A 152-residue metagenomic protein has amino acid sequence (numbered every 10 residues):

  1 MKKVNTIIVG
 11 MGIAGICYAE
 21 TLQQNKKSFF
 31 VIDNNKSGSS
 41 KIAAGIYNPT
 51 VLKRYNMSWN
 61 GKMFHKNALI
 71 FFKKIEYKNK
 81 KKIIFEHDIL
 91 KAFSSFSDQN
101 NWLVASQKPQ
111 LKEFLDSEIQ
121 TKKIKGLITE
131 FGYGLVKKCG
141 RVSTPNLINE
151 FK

Functional and structural regions predicted by a protein language model:
M1-N5, Q24-N25, P145: Extreme N-terminal leader/targeting segments of oxidoreductases
K2-A14: Beta1/beta-strand and adjacent pyrophosphate-binding region of the FAD-binding site in flavoprotein oxidoreductases
T6, K27-F29, P109: Hydrophobic anchor at the start of a short beta-strand that flanks the dinucleotide cofactor-binding loop
G10, D33, F93: Short beta-strand/turn micro-motifs composed of small residues that flank or help shape donor/cofactor-binding pockets
Q23-I42: Glycine-rich FAD pyrophosphate-binding loop
I46-G126: Dinucleotide-binding Rossmann-like beta1-alpha1 core, especially the glycine-rich loop that anchors the ADP
G134-K152: Helical element adjacent to the flavin cofactor pocket in flavoenzyme catalytic cores
